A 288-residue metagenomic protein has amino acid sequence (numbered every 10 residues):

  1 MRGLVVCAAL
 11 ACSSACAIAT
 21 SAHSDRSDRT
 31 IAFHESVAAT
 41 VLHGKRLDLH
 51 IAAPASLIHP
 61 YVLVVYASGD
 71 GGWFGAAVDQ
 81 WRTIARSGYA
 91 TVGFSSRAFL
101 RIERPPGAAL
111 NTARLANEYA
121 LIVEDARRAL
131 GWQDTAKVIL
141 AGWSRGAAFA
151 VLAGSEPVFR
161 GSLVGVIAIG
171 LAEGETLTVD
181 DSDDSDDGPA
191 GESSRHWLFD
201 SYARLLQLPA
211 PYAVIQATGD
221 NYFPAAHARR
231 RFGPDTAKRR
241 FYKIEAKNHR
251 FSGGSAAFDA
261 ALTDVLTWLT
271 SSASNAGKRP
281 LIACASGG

Functional and structural regions predicted by a protein language model:
H23-H59: N-terminal cap/lid segment of alpha/beta-hydrolase-fold proteins
A55-G88, G93-S96: Short, surface-exposed "cap/lid" segments of acyl-processing enzymes
S95-A113: Cap/lid segment of the alpha/beta-hydrolase catalytic domain
A108-W132: Alpha/beta-hydrolase active-site loop
R128-P189, S194-W197: Primarily recognizes the serine-hydrolase "nucleophile elbow" in alpha/beta-hydrolase and SGNH/GDSL folds
T176-P234: The feature captures the conserved acid-bearing segment of alpha/beta-hydrolase catalytic domains
K247-F258: Catalytic histidine-centered segment of alpha/beta-hydrolase-like enzymes
A256-G288: Catalytic active-site module of serine/aspartate enzymes centered on a nucleophile-bearing elbow/loop
